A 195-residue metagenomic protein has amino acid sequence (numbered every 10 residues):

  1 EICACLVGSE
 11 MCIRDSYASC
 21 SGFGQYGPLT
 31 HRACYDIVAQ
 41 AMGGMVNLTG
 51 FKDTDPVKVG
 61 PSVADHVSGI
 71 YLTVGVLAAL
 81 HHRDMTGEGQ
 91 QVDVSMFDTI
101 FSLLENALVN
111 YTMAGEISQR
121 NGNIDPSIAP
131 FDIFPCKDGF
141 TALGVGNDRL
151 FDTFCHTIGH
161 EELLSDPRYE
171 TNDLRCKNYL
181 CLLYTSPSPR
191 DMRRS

Functional and structural regions predicted by a protein language model:
E1-G8, I13, Y184-S195: Single conserved hydrophobic/aromatic residue that forms the stacking wall/gate of nucleotide- or nucleobase-binding
E1-I2, V59, T141, N172: Short, flexible active-site loop motifs that bind/organize anionic cofactors or intermediates
C3, T30, G89, A107 (+2 more regions): A generic "cationic amphipathic patch" detector
E10, R14-D152: Active-site-adjacent "lid/gating" segments in soluble enzymes
A18, S165-D166, S195: Short, hydrophobic secondary-structure boundary micro-motifs
C34, G60, K177, M192-S195: Small/flexible residues
A129-S186, R190: Aromatic-enriched alpha-helical interface/lid elements that frame and gate functional surfaces
